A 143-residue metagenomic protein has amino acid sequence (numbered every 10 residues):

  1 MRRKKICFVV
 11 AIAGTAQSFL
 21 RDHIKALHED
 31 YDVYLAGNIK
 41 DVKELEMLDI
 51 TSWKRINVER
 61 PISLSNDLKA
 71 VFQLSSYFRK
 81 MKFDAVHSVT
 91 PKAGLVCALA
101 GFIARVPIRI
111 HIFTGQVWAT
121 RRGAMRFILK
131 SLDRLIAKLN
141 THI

Functional and structural regions predicted by a protein language model:
K5, D32-Y34, I108, H142: Residues at the starts of beta-strands that form the adenosine-phosphate
K5-C7, G101-V117: Active-site proximal beta-strand in glycosyltransferases
C7-N66: N-terminal strand-loop element at the rim of the active site of nucleotide-sugar-dependent glycosyltransferases
T15-L20, S65-F72, P107-I108, V117-N140: Nucleotide-sugar donor phosphate/pyrophosphate-binding loop at the beta->alpha transition of glycosyltransferases
Y77-D84: Glycine-rich phosphate-binding loop signature in dinucleotide/nucleotide-binding domains
V86-H87, L139-I143: A short beta-strand/loop micro-motif in the catalytic core of glycosyltransferases that engages the nucleotide-sugar
S88-G94: Short His-centered aromatic/hydrophobic patch
